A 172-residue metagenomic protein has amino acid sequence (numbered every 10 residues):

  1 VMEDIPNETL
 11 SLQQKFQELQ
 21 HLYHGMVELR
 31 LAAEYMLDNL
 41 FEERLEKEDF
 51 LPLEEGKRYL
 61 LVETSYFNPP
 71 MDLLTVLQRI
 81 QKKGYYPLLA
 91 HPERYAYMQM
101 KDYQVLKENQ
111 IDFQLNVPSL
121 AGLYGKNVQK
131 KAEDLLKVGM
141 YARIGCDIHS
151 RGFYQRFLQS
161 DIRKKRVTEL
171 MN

Functional and structural regions predicted by a protein language model:
V1-I5, D38, E93-M98, L120-L123 (+1 more regions): Active-site environment of divalent metal-dependent phosphoester hydrolases
I5-D112: Extended substrate/RNA-proximal surfaces in nucleic-acid metabolism proteins
Y103, L115, N127: Active-site oxyanion/phosphate-handling segment shared across diverse enzymes
D112-G122: His/Asp/Glu-enriched short active-site or ligand-binding loop at hydrolase and phosphoryl-transfer sites
F113-L115, A132-I144: Conserved short secondary-structure transition element at the edge of the structured enzyme core that lines
G122-L135: Functional cleft and adjacent loop/helix regions within the main domain that mediate ligand binding or catalysis
M140-R156: Short acidic/histidine-rich active-site segments
L158-N172: Mid-to-C-terminal alpha-helical segments outside catalytic/metal-binding sites
